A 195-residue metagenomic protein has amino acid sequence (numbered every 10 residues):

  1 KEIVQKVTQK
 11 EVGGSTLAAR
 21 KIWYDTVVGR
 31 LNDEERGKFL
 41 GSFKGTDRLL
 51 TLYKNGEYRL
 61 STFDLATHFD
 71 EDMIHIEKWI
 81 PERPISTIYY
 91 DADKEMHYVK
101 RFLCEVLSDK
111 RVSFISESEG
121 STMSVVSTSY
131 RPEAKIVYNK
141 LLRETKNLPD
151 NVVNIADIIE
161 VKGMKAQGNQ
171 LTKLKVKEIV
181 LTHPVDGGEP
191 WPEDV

Functional and structural regions predicted by a protein language model:
K1-V195: C-terminal interaction appendages of subunits in large macromolecular complexes
